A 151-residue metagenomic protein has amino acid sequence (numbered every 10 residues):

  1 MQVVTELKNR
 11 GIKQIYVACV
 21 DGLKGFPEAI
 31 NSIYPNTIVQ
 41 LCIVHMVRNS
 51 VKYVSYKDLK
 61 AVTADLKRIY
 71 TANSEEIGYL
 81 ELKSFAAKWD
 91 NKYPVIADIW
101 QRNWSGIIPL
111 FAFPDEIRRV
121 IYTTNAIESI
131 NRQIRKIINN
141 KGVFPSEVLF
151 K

Functional and structural regions predicted by a protein language model:
M1-V20, K24, E28, S32-N36 (+2 more regions): RNase H-like nuclease fold core
T5-L7, D21, N31, N49 (+5 more regions): Short, well-ordered helical secondary-structure segments
E6-R10, A29, I33, Y53 (+4 more regions): Mid-sequence acidic-hydrophobic segments that form the walls of catalytic/ligand-binding cavities or oligomerization
K8, V54-A61, I77, I134: A detector of single, family-specific signature residues that are central to catalytic or substrate-handling motifs
Q14, I38, R118-I121: A generic hydrophobic-helix recognition signal that picks specific residues within alpha-helical hydrophobic
V17-K24, A29-D65: Conserved beta-strand -> loop -> alpha-helix junction used to position metal-binding or nucleic-acid-contacting
R68-K151: Acidic/histidine-rich catalytic cores and adjacent linkers of DNA breakage/strand-transfer/modification proteins
